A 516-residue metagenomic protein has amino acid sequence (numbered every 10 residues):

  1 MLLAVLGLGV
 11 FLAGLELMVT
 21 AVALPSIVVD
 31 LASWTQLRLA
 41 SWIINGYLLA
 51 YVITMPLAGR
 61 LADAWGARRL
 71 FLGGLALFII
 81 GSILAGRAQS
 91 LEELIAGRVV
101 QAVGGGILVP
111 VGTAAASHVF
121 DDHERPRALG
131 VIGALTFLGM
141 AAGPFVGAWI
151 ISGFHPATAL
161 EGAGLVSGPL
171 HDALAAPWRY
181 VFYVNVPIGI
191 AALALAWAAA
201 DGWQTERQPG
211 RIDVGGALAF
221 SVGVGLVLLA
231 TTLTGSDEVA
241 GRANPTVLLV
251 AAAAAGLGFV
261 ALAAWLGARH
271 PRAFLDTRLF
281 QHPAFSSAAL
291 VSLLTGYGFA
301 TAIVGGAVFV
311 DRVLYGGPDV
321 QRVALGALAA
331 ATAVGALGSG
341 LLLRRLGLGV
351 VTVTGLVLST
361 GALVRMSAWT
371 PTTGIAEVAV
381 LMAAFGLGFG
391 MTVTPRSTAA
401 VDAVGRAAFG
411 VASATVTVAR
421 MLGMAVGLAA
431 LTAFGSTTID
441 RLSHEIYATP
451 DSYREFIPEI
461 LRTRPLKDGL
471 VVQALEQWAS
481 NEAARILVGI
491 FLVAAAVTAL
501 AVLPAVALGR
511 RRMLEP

Functional and structural regions predicted by a protein language model:
L3-V22, I44-N45, G241-P245, A255 (+3 more regions): 12-transmembrane solute porter fold
A23-I53, D319, V323: Extracellular/periplasmic helix-loop-helix junction of adjacent transmembrane segments in MFS-like secondary
V28, G153-P177, A191, T415 (+1 more regions): Hydrophobic transmembrane architecture of multi-pass small-molecule transporters
A32, G66, R87-E92, Y315 (+2 more regions): Helix-breaking motifs and short loop linkers at transmembrane-helix boundaries and internal kinks in secondary membrane
N45-G59, V109-T113, G326-G338: Central cavity-lining transmembrane alpha-helices of secondary-active solute carriers, predominantly the Major
D63-G215: Helix-loop-helix hairpins in multi-pass membrane proteins, especially solute transporters
G153, A157-L290, G298, G317 (+1 more regions): Hydrophobic transmembrane-helix bundles of small-molecule transporters
